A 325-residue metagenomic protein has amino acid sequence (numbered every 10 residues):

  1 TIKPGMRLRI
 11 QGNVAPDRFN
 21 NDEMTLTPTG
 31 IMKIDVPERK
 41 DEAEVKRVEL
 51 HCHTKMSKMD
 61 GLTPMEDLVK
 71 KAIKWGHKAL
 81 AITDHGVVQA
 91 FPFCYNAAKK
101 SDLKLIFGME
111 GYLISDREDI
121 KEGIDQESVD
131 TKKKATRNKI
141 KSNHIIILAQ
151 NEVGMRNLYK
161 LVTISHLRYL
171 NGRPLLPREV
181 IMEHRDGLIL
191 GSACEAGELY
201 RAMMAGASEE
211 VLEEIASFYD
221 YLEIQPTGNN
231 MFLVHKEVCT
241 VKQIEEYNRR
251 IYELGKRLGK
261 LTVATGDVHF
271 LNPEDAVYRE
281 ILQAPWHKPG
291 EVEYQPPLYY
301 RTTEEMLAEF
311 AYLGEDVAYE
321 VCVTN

Functional and structural regions predicted by a protein language model:
T1-N325: Phosphodiester-processing cores and adjacent nucleic acid-binding clamps
